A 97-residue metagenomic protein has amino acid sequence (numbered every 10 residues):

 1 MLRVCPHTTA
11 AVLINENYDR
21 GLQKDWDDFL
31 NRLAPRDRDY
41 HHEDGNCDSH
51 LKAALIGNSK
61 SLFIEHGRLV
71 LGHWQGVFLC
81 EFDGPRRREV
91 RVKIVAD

Functional and structural regions predicted by a protein language model:
M1-D97: Active-site histidine-anchored catalytic micro-motif
